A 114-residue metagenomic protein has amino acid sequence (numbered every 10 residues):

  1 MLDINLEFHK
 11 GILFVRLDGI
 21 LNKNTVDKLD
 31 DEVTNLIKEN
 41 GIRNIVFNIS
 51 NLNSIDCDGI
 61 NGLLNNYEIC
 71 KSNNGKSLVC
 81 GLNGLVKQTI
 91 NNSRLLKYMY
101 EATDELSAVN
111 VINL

Functional and structural regions predicted by a protein language model:
M1-L6, V33-N35, D56, V109-N110: Short low-complexity stretches enriched in small and charged residues
L2-D31: STAS-typified acidic loop motif
K23-Y98: Amphipathic alpha-helical interaction surfaces in cytosolic regulatory modules
V26, E105-L106: Residues at or immediately preceding the N-termini of alpha-helices
G84, L106-S107: Acidic phosphotransfer microenvironment of two-component signaling modules
Y100-D104: Short acidic-hydrophobic, aromatic-tinged amphipathic segments that line or gate anion-handling sites
I112-L114: A short, charged, amphipathic alpha-helix used as a generic interaction element across diverse proteins
